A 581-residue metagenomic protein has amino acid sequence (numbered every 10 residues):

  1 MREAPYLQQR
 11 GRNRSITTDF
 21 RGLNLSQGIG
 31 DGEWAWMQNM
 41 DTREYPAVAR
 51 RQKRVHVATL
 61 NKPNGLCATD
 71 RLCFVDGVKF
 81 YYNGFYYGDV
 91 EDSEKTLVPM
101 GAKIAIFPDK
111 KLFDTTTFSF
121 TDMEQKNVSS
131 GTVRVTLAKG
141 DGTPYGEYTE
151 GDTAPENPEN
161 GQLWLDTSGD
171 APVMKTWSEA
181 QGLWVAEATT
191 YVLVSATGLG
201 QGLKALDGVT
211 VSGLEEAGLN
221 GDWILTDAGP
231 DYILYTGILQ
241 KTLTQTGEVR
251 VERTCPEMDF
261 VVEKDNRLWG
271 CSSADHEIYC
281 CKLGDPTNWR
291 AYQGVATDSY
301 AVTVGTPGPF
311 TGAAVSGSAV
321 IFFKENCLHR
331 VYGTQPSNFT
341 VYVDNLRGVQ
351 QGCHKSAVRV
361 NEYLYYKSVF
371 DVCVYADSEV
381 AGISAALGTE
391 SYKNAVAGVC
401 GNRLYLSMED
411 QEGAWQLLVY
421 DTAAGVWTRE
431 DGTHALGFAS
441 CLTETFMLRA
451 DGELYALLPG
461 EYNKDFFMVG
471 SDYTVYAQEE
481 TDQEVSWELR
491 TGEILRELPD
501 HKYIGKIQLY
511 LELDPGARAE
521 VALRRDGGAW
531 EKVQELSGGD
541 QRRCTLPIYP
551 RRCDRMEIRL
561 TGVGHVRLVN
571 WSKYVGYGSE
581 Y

Functional and structural regions predicted by a protein language model:
M1-R71, G348-G352, R359-Y363, F370 (+1 more regions): Beta-sheet repeat architectures centered on beta-propellers
P5-G11, M123-S129, S178-A205, T210-E257: Small/polar beta-strand repeat architecture
K53-H56, T254-G398: Beta-propeller and closely related beta-pinwheel folds
D70-C73, A102-I106, A154-T176, L206-V211 (+8 more regions): Short hydrophobic/aromatic-rich beta-strand motifs
V78-G88, F113-Q125, I278-S299, V331-F339 (+3 more regions): Surface-exposed loop/turn elements that mediate protein-protein interactions on large endomembrane-trafficking
K79-Y82, K110-K126, Q162-A188, D222-I224 (+4 more regions): Short, surface-exposed terminal/edge motifs of secreted or surface/virion proteins that either
Y86-G142, V419: Beta-strand-rich solenoidal segments
Y86-S93, T132-T167, L183-Y191, L387-A395: Extracellular/surface-exposed low-complexity repeats and stalk/linker segments enriched in Gly/Pro and small polar
